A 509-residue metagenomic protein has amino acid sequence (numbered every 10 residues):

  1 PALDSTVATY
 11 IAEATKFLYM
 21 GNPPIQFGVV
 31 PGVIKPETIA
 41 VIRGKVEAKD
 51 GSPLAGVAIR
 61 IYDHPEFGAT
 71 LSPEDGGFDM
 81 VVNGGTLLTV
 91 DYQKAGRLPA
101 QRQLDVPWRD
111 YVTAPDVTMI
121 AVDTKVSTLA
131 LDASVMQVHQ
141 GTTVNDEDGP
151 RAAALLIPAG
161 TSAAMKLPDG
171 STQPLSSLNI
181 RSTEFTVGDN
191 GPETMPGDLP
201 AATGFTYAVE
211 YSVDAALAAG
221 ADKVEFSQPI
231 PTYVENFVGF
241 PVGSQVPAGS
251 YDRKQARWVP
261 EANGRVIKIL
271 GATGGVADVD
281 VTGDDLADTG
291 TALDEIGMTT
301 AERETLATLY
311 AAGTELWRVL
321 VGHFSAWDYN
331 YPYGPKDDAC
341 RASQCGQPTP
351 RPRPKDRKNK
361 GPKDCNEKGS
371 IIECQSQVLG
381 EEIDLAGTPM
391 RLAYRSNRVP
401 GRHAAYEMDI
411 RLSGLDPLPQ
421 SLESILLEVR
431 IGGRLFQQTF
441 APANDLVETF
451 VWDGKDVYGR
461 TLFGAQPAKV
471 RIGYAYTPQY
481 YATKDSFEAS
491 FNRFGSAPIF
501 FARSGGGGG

Functional and structural regions predicted by a protein language model:
P1-F17, F27-P31, Q103-P150, L167-G220 (+3 more regions): Long, compositionally biased, intrinsically disordered segments
T9, Y62-H64, N83-V112, T118-I120: A short, solvent-exposed loop/turn motif at the edges and junctions of modular extracellular/periplasmic domains
G32-A55, F237, S413-L418: Structural motif
T38-I42, A153, Q228-I230, A404-I410: Structural beta-strand segments of beta-rich domains
K49, I61-F67, A95-R97, Y251-A256 (+1 more regions): Change "in extracellular beta-sheet-rich domains … of secreted and cell-surface proteins" to "in beta-sheet-rich domains
P53-V57, I61-N83: Short, acidic Ser/Thr/Gly-rich low-complexity loop/linker segments typical of extracellular and cell-surface proteins
K223-P241: Surface-exposed beta-strand/loop patches in extracellular or lumenal glycoproteins
